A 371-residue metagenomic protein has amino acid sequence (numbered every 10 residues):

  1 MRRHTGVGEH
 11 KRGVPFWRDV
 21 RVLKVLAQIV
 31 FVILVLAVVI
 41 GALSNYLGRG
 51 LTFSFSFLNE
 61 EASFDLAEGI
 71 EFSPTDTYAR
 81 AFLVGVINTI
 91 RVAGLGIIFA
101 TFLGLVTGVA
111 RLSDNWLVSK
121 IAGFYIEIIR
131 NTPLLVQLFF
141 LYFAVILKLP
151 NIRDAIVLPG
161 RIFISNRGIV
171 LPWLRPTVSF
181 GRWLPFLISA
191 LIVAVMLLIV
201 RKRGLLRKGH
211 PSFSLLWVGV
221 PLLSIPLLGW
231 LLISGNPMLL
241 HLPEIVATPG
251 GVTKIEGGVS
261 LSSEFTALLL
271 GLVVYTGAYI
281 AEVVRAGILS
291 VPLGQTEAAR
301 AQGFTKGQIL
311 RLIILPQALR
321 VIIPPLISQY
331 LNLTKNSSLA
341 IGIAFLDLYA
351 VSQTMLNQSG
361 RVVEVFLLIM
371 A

Functional and structural regions predicted by a protein language model:
R2-A371: Transmembrane alpha-helices and adjacent helix-loop boundaries
